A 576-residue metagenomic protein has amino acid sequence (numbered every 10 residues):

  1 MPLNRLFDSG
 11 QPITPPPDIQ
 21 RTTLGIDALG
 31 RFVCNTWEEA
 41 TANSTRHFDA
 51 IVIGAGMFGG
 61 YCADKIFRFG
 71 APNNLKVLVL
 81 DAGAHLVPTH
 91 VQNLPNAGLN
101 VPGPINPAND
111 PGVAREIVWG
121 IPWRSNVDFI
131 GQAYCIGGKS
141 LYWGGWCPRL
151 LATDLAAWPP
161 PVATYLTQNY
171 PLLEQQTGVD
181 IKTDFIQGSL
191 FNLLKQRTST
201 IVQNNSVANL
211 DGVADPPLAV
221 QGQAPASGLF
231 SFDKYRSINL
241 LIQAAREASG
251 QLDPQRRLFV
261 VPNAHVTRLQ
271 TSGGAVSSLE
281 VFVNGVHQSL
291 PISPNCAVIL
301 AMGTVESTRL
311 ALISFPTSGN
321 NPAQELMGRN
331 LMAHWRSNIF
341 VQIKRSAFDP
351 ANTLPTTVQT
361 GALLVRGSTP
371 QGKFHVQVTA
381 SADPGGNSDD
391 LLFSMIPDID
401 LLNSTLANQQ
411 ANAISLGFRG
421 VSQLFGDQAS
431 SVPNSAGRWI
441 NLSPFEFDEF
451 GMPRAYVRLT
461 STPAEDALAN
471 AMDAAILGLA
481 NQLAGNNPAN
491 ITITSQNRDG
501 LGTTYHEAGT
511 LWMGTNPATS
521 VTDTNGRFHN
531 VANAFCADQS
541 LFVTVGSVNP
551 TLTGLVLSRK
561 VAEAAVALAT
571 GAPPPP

Functional and structural regions predicted by a protein language model:
M1-A50, R68-N74, A567-P576: Extreme N-terminal leader/targeting segments of oxidoreductases
L6-T23, T153-D154, P160-R268, S272 (+2 more regions): Conserved redox-cofactor binding core of oxidoreductases
T41-F58, L78, I299-L300: Beta1/beta-strand and adjacent pyrophosphate-binding region of the FAD-binding site in flavoprotein oxidoreductases
F67-A97, L269, E280-A362, D538 (+3 more regions): Glycine-rich loop(s) and the adjacent beta-strand/alpha-helix scaffold that form part
H90-V91, A97-Q187, Q423-E446: Redox-cofactor-proximal catalytic regions of oxidoreductases
V261-P262, T267-Q270, A455-Y456, A464-T544 (+1 more regions): A glycine-rich dinucleotide-binding beta-alpha-beta segment and adjacent secondary-structure elements that constitute
Q324-M327, A333-P463, T504-G509, H529 (+1 more regions): FAD cofactor-binding and catalytic pocket of flavoenzymes
